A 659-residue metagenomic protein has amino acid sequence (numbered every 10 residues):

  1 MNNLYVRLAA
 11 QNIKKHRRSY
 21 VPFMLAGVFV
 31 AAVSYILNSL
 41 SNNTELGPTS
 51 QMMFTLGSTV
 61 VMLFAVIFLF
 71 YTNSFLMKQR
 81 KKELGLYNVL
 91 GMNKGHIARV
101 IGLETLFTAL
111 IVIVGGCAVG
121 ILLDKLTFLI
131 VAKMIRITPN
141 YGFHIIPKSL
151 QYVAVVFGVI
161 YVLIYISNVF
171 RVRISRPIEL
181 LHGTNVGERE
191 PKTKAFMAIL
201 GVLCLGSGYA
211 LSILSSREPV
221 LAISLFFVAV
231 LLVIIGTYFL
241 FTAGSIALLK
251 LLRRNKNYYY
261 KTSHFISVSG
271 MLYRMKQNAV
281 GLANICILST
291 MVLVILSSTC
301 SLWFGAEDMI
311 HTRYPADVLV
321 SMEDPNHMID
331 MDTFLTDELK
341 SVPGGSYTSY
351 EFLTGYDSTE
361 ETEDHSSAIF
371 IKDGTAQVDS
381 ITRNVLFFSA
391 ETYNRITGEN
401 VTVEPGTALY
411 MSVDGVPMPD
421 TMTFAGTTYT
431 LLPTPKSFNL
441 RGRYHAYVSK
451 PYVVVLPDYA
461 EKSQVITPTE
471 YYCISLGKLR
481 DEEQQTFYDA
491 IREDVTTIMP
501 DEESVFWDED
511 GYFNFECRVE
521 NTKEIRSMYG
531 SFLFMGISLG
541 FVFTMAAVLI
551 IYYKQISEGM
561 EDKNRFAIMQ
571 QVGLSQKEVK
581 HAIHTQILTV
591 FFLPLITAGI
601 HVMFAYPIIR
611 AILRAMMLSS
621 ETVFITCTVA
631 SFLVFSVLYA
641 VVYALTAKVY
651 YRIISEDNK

Functional and structural regions predicted by a protein language model:
N3-L4, I174-E188, M560-E561, Y651-K659: Short cytosolic juxtamembrane segments of multi-pass membrane proteins
R17, F23, I101-V119, P191-A198 (+1 more regions): Selective transmembrane-helix segments that form parts of the transport pathway or gating/packing helices in multipass
R18-M24, V33-V60, F75-K78, L86-Y87 (+7 more regions): Peri-transmembrane interface segments
S19-L25, A32-I36, V155-I160, R189-E307 (+3 more regions): Alpha-helical transmembrane segments, especially those used as permease/efflux helices and single-pass anchors
A31-N43, Y71-N73, K82, T108-I137 (+5 more regions): Small-residue-rich transmembrane alpha-helices
L56-Y71, A546-V548: Long, hydrophobic alpha-helical segments
M309-E323, H327-M545: Basic-flanked hydrophobic alpha-helices used for secretion and membrane insertion
